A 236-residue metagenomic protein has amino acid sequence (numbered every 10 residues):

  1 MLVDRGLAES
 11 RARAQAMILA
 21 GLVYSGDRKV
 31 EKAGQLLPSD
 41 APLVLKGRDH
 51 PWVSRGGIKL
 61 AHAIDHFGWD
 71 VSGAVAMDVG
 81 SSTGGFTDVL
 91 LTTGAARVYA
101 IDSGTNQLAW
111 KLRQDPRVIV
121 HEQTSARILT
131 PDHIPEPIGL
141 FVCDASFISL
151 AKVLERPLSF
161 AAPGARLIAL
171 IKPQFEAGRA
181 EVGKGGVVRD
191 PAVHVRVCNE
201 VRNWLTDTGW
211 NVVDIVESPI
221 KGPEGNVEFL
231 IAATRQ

Functional and structural regions predicted by a protein language model:
M1-A41: A basic, amphipathic helix-loop patch mediating RNA/tRNA/ribosome contacts
V71-S82, L90: Conserved class I S-adenosyl-L-methionine
S82, F86-T87, G104: Residues at the N-terminus of the alpha-helix immediately C-terminal to the conserved SAM/SAH-binding loop
V89-R97: Conserved S-adenosyl-L-methionine
R97-K152: S-adenosyl-L-methionine
A151-I168: A short glycine-rich, Lys/Arg-flanked "PGG" loop and its adjoining helix->strand segment in the class I
P173-D190: Short, glycine-/aromatic-enriched active-site segment of Class I SAM-dependent methyltransferases
I220-Q236: Core SAM-dependent methyltransferase catalytic element
